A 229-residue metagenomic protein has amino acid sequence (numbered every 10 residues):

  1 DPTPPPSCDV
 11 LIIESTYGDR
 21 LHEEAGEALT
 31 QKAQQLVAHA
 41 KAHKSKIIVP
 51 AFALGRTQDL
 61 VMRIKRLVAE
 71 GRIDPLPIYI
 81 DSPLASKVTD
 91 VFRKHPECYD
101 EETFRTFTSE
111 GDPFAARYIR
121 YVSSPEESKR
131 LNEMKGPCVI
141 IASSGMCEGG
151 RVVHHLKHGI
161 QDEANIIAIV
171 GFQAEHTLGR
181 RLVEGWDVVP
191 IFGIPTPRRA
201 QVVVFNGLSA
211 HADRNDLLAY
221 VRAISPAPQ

Functional and structural regions predicted by a protein language model:
D1, R20-E23, Q58-D59, V88-D90 (+2 more regions): Short helix/loop capping segments that flank catalytic or ligand/cofactor-binding pockets
D1-D59, K65-R72, P77: His/Asp/Glu-rich metal-coordinating catalytic cores of metallo-dependent phosphodiesterases/hydrolases acting on
I13-T16, A51-F52, D81-P83, S143-S144 (+2 more regions): Fold-independent oxyanion-binding glycine-rich loops and adjacent beta-strand/coil segments at enzyme active sites
E27-L29, R63-L67, R93-Y99, L182-W186: Short secondary-structure boundary/capping segments
G55-R56, P77-K94: Short, conserved secondary-structure transition motifs
K65-A69, T108-Q229: C-terminal regulatory/interaction regions
E70-P83, E101-T108: Acidic, His- and aromatic-enriched active-site or binding-groove loops in soluble protein domains that engage sugars
H95-E110, S225: A polyampholytic, Gly/Pro-enriched intrinsically disordered region
